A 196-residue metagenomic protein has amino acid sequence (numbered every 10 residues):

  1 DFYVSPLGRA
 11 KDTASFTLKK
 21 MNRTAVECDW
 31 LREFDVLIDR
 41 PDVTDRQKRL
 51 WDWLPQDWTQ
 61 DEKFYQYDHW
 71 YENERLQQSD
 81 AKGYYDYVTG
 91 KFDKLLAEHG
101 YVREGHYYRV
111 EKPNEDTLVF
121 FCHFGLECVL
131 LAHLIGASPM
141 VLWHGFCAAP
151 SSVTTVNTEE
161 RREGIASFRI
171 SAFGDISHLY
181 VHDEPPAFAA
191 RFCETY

Functional and structural regions predicted by a protein language model:
D1-H69: Phosphate-coordination/substrate-recognition cap region in phosphate-metabolizing enzymes
S5, H123, D175: Cofactor-binding loop segments of dinucleotide-utilizing enzymes, especially the Rossmann-like FAD- and NAD(P)+-binding
L7-G8, F124-G125, P150: Alpha-helix N-cap/helix-start capping motif
D12-F16, K94, V129, H133: Residue-level signal for well-ordered alpha-helical scaffold segments within enzymatic catalytic domains
N22-V26, Y101, M140: Secondary-structure boundary/capping residues
F34-K48, D52, V102, H106-T117 (+1 more regions): Acidic, low-complexity terminal tails and accessory targeting/binding regions of phosphate-metabolizing enzymes
D57, D61-F64, L76, L179 (+1 more regions): Serine/proline-rich low-complexity intrinsically disordered segments, especially terminal tails, linkers
F64-E127: Hydrophobic, aromatic-enriched interface-forming segments
